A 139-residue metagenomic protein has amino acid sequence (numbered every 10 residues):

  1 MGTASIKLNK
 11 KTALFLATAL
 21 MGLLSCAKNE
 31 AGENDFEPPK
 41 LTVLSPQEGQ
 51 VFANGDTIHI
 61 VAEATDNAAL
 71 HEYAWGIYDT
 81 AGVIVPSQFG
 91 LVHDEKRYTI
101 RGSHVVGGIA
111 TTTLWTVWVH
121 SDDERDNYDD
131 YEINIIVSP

Functional and structural regions predicted by a protein language model:
G2-L14: Bacterial N-terminal signal peptides that target proteins for export
G22-S25: C-terminal motif of bacterial Sec signal peptides marking the signal peptidase cleavage site
E30-L41: Proline/serine/threonine-rich low-complexity linkers at boundaries of modular beta-sandwich domains
Q50, I60-A68, S121-D123: Extracellular acidic, Ser/Thr/Pro-rich low-complexity tracts
N67-D79: Solvent-exposed loop/turn segments flanking beta-strands in beta-repeat/beta-sandwich domains
D94-S103: Aromatic sugar-binding surface patches on proteins that engage polysaccharides or sugar-phosphate polymers
V106-T113: Surface-exposed, short loops/turns at beta-strand junctions within beta-sandwich domains
Y131-V137: C-terminal edge beta-strand
